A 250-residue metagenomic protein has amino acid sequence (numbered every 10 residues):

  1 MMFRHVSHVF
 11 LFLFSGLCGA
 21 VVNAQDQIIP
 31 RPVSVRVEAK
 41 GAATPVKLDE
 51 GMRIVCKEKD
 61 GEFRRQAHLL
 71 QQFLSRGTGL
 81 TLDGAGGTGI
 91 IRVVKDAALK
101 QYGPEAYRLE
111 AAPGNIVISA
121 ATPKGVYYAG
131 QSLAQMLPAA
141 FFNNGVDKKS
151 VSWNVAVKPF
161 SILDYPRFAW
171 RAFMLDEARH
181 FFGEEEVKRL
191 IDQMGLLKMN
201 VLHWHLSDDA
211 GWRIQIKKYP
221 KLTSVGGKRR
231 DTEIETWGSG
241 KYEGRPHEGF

Functional and structural regions predicted by a protein language model:
M1-H5: N-terminal secretory signal peptides that target proteins for export/translocation
H8-C18: Bacterial N-terminal signal peptides
A20-A169: Acidic, contiguous N-terminal accessory segments
G61, H180-F181, F250: Residue-level marker of alpha-helix boundaries and capping positions
L133-M136, A140, D176, F181 (+3 more regions): Mid-sequence acidic-hydrophobic segments that form the walls of catalytic/ligand-binding cavities or oligomerization
P166-A169, A210-F250: Aromatic- and acidic-residue-enriched carbohydrate-binding clefts of CAZyme catalytic domains
R171-F173: Transmembrane beta-strand segments of Gram-negative outer membrane beta-barrel proteins
D176-D209, R213: A conserved hydrophobic secondary-structure block that centers on an alpha-helix together with its immediately flanking
